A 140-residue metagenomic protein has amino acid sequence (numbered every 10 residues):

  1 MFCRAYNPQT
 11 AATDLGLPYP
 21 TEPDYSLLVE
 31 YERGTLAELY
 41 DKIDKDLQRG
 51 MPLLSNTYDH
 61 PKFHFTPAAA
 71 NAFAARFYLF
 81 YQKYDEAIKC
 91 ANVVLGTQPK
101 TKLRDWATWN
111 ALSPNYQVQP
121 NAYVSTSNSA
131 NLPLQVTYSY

Functional and structural regions predicted by a protein language model:
M1-N56, H60: Aromatic-anchored glycine-rich loop motif in surface-exposed flexible loops
M1-Q9, Y40-M51, F63-V94: Extended, hydrophobic/aromatic-rich amphipathic alpha-helical segments that build helical scaffolds
Y6, Y19, Y25, Y31 (+7 more regions): Sequence-level detector for tyrosine residue identity
T21, L28, F65-T66, N128: A generic structural signal for ordered alpha-helices
N56-P67, K102: Surface-exposed patches in mature extracellular/periplasmic domains of secreted proteins
Q82, E86-Y140: Hydrophobic-face positions in mid-chain alpha helices that act as interaction patches
